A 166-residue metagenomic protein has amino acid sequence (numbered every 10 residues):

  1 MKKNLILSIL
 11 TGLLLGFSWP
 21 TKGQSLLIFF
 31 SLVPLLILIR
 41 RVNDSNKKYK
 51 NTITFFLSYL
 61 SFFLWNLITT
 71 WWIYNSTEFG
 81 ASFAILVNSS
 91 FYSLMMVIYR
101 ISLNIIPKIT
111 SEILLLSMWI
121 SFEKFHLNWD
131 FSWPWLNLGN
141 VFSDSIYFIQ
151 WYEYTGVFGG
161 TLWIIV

Functional and structural regions predicted by a protein language model:
M1-V166: Membrane-embedded alpha-helical bundles of multi-pass enzymes that act on lipidic or dolichyl-linked glycan substrates
